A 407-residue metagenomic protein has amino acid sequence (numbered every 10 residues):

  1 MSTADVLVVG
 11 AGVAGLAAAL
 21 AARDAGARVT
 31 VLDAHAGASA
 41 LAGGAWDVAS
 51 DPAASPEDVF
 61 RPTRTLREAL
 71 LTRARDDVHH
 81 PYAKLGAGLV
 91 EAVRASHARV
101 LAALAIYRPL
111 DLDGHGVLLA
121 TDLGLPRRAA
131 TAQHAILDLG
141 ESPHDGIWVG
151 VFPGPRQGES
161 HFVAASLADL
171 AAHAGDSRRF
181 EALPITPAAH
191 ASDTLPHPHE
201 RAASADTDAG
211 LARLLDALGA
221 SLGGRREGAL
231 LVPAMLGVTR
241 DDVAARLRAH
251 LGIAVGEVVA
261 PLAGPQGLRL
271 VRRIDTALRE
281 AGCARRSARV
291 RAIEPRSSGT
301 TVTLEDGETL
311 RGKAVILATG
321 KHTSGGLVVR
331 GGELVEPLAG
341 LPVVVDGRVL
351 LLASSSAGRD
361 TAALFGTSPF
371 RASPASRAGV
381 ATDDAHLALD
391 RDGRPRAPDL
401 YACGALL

Functional and structural regions predicted by a protein language model:
S2-A4, D306-A314, R396: Core beta-strand elements of the Rossmann-like FAD/NAD(P) dinucleotide-binding domain in flavoenzyme oxidoreductases
A4-V31: N-terminal Rossmann-like FAD-binding beta1-loop-alpha1 element of flavoenzymes
L7-V9, L32, V290, T309-G320: Short hydrophobic core segments
A34-R73, A189-R201: Conserved N-terminal glycine-rich FAD pyrophosphate-binding loop of Rossmann-like flavoproteins
V48-F152, V163-D169: Dinucleotide-binding Rossmann-like beta1-alpha1 core, especially the glycine-rich loop that anchors the ADP
A164-L170, D208-A229, L236-R291: Helical element adjacent to the flavin cofactor pocket in flavoenzyme catalytic cores
L317-L334: Flavin (primarily FAD) binding-site architecture
R391-L407: Short FAD-binding loop at a beta-strand-to-alpha-helix junction that anchors the flavin cofactor in diverse
